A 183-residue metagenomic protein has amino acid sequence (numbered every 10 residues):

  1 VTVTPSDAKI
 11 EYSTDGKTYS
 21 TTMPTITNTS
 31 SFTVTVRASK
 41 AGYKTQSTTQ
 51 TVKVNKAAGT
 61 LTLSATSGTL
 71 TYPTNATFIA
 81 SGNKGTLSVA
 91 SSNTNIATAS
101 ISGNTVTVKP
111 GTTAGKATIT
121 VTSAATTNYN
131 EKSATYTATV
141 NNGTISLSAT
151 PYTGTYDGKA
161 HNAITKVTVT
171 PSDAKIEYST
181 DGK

Functional and structural regions predicted by a protein language model:
V1-K183: Solvent-exposed beta-strand/loop surfaces, strongest in extracytoplasmic domains of secreted and cell-surface proteins
